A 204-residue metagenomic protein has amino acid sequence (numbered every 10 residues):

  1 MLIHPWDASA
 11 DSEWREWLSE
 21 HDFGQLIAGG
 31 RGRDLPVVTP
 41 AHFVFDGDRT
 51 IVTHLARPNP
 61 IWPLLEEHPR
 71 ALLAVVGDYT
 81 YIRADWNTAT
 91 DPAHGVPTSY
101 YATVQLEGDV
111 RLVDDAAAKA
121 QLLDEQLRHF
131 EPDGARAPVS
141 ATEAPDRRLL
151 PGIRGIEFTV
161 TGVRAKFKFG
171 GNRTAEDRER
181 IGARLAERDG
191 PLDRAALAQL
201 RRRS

Functional and structural regions predicted by a protein language model:
M1-V52: An N-terminal domain-cap segment
S12, N59-P60, G190: Serine-centered coil/turn micro-motif
H21-F23, R49, H68-A71, Y101 (+1 more regions): Short, surface-exposed beta-edge/turn micro-motifs
A28-G32, P40-A41, I61-W62, P92-G95 (+1 more regions): Catalytic micro-motifs at enzyme active sites that drive phosphoryl/nucleotidyl and oxygen chemistry
G32-L35, F43-I51, R57-P60, G77-Y81 (+1 more regions): Short, charged/polar surface micro-motifs in flexible loops or helix N-caps
V52, L72, E107, G155-T159: Beta-strand secondary-structure signal
R57-L122: Short, structured beta-strand-loop surface elements
R111-S204: C-terminal edge-of-domain segments
